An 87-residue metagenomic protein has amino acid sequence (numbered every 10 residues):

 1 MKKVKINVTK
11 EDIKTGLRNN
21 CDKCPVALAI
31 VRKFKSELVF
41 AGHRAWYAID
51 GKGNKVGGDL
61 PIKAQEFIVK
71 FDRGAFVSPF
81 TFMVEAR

Functional and structural regions predicted by a protein language model:
M1-R87: Domain-length accessory/inserted modules outside core catalytic folds
